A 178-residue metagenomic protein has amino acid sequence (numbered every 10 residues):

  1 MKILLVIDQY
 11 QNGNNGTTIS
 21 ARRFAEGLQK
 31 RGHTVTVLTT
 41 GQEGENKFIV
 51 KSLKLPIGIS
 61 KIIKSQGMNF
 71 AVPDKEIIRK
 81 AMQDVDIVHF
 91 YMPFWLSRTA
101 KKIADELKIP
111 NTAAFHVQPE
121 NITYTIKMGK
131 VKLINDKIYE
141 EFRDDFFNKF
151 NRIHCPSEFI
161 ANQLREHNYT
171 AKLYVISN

Functional and structural regions predicted by a protein language model:
M1-E45, K51, Q83: N-terminal subdomain of nucleotide-sugar transferases
I3, I87, A104-Y124, H154: Active-site proximal beta-strand in glycosyltransferases
T17-S20, T40, Y91, I153-S157 (+1 more regions): Replace "coordinates the UDP/GDP/TDP-sugar" with "coordinates nucleotide-activated sugar donors
E43, W95-L96, F159-A161: Alpha-helix capping/helix-boundary segments
N46-R79, V131: A short, charged, and often flexible helix/loop element on the N-terminal side of the glycosyltransferase catalytic
K51, L133, Y139-N178: Donor nucleotide-sugar binding/catalytic pocket of nucleotide-sugar-dependent glycosyltransferases
I78-S97, K108-T112: Short N-terminal targeting/anchoring amphipathic segment
P110, N121-D145: Nucleotide-sugar donor phosphate/pyrophosphate-binding loop at the beta->alpha transition of glycosyltransferases
